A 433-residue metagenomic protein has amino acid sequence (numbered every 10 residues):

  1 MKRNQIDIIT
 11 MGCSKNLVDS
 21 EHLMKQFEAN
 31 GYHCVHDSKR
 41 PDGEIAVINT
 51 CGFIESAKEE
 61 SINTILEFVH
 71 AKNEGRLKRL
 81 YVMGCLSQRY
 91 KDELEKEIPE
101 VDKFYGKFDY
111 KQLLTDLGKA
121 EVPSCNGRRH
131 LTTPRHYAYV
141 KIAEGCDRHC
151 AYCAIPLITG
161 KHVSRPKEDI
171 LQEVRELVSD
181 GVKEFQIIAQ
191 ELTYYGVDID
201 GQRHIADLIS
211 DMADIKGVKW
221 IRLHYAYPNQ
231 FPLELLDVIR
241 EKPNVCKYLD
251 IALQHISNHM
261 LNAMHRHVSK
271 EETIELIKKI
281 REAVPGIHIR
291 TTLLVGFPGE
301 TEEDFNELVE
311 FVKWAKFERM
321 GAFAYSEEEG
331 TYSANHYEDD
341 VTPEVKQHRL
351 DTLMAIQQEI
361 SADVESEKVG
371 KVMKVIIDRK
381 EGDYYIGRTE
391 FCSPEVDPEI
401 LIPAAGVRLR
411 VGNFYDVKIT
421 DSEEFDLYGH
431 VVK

Functional and structural regions predicted by a protein language model:
M1-Y195, E234, L249, E271-E282 (+5 more regions): Proteins enriched for Cys/Gly/acidic motifs involved in redox and nucleic-acid/cofactor modification
R79-G84, R89, L94, S179-E303 (+1 more regions): Conserved SAM/AdoMet-binding glycine-rich loop
K111, R148, T193, N258-H259 (+2 more regions): Glycine-centered loop/turn positions within well-structured domains that cap or flank conserved ligand/cofactor-binding
I170, I187, L223, I251 (+6 more regions): Conserved, mostly hydrophobic/aromatic
A189, Y225, L253-H255, T291-V295 (+6 more regions): Active-site proximal loops enriched in glycine and acidic residues that flank catalytic Cys/His/Asp and coordinate
V218, C246-Y248, V284, H288-R290 (+5 more regions): Active-site lining segments that contact anionic ligands and/or coordinate catalytic metals
K247-Y248, L261-N262, T273, P285-H288 (+6 more regions): Extended hydrophobic-aromatic, low-complexity segments
N335-K433: Terminal RNA-binding accessory module
